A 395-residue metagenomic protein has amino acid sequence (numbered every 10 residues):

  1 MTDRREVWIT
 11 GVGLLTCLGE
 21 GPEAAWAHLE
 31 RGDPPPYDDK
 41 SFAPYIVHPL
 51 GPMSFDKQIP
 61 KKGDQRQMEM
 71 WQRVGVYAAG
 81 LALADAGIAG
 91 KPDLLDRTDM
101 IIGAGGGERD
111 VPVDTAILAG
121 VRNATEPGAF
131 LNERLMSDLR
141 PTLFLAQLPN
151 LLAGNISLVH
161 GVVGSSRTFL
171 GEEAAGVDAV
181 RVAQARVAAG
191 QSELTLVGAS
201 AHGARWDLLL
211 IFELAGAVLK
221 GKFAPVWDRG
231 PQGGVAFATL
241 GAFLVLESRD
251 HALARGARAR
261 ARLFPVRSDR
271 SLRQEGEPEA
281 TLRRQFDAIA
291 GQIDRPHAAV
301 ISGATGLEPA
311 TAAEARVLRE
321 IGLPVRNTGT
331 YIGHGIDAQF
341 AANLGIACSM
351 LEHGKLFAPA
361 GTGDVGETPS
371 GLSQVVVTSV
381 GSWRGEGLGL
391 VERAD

Functional and structural regions predicted by a protein language model:
M1-S165, L170, V177, A185-A189 (+3 more regions): Conserved "HGTGT" condensation-loop signature of ketosynthase/thiolase-family condensing enzymes that catalyze
V182: Internal active-site segments that recognize and position negatively charged phosphoryl groups and nucleotide moieties
Q191-L194: Alpha-to-beta junction loops
V197: Short beta-strand and adjacent tight-turn residues that come in two discontinuous sequence segments and form the edges
